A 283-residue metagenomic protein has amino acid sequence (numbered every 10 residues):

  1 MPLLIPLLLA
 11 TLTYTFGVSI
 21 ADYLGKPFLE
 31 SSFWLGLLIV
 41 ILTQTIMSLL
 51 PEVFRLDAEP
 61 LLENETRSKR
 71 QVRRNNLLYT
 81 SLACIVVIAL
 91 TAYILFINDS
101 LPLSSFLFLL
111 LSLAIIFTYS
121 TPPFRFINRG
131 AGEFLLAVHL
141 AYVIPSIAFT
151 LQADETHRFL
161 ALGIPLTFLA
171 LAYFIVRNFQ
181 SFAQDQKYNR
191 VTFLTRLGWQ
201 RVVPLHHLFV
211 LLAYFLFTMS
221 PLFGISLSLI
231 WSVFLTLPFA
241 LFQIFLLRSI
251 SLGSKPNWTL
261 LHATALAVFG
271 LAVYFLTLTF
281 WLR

Functional and structural regions predicted by a protein language model:
L8-G17, F134-F149, L194-W199, L260-F275: Small-residue-rich segments of transmembrane alpha-helices in multi-pass membrane proteins, especially helix faces
T15-F16, G25-V53, S105-F117, T156-V176: Membrane-embedded alpha-helical segments that form the functional core of polytopic membrane enzymes, especially those
L24, L136-F182, Q200: Functional transmembrane core segments of multi-pass inner-membrane proteins
T43-V86, Q184-K187, T192-L194: Aspartate-rich (DDxxD/NDxxD/DxxxD) Mg2+/diphosphate-binding motifs and their adjoining helix-loop segments
S48-V53, D57, A114-I127, F174 (+2 more regions): C-terminal ends of transmembrane helices
K69, R73-E155: Intramembrane alpha-helical segments
D99-L110, G163-P165, I230-L237: Structural signature of hydrophobic alpha-helical transmembrane segments
L222-R283: Extended hydrophobic alpha-helices typical of membrane-associated regions
